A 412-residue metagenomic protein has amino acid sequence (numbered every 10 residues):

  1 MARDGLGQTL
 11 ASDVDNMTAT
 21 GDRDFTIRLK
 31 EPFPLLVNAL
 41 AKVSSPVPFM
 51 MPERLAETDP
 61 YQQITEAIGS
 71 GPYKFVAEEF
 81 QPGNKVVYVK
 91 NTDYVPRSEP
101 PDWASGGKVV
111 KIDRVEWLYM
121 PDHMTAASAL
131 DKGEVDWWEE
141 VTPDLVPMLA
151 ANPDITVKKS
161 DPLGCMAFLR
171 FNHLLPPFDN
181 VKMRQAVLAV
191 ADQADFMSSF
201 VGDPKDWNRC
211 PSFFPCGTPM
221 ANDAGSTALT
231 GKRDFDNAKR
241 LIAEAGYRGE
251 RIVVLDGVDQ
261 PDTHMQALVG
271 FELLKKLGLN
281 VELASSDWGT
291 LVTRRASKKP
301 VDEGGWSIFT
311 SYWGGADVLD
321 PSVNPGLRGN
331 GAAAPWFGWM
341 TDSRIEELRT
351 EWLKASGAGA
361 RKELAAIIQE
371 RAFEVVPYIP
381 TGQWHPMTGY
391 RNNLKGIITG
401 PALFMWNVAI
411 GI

Functional and structural regions predicted by a protein language model:
L6-L55, Y61-Q81: Surface-exposed binding/hinge segments that line and control ligand-binding clefts or catalytic entry sites
A11, D15, G231, E282-T293 (+2 more regions): Extracytoplasmic/peripheral linker and loop segments enriched in polar/acidic and small residues with frequent Thr/Pro
F25-I27, G71-V76, N84-V87, I112-L118 (+3 more regions): Short, well-ordered beta-strand elements
Y73-K74, W207-E244, V258-M265: Structural transition elements
F80, T388-I412: Long beta-strand-rich cores associated with HINT superfamily self-processing modules
P82, D122-H123, W207, K239-G315 (+2 more regions): Ligand/substrate-recognition segments at binding pockets and active sites
P96-M148, N280: Ligand-site clamp/hinge motif
L174, F178-T218, M265-Q266, A372-P380: Periplasmic-binding protein-like
